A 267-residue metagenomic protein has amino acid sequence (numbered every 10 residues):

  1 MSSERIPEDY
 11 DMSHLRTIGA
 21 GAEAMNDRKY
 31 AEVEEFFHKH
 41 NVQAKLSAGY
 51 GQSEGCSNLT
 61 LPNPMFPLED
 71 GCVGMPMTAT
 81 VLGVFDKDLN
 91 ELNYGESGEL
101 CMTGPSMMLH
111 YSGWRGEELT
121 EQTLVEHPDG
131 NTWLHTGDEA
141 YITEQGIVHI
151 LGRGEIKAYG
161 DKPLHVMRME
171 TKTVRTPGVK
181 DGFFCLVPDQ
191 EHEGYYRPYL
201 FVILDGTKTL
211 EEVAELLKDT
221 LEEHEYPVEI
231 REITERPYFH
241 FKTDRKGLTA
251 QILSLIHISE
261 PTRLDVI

Functional and structural regions predicted by a protein language model:
S2-E69, V81: Gly/Ser/Thr-rich phosphate-binding loop
G71-P76, G130-T132: Short Gly/Pro-enriched turn/cap motifs at secondary-structure boundaries
M75-A79, N90-V125, K162-L164: Conserved ATP/PPi-binding loop(s) of AMP-dependent carboxylate-activating enzymes
G83-T103, Y141-Q145, L210: Conserved beta-loop-beta connector loops within the AMP-binding
N90, I147-H149, K242: Residue-level signal for well-ordered, solvent-exposed loop/turn and beta-edge residues enriched in charged/polar side
G104, L109, E126, N131-T132 (+1 more regions): AMP-binding/adenylate-forming catalytic core of the ANL superfamily
F184-P188, Y199-I203, V213-L255, S259 (+1 more regions): Conserved C-terminal "lid"/linker of ANL adenylate-forming enzymes
